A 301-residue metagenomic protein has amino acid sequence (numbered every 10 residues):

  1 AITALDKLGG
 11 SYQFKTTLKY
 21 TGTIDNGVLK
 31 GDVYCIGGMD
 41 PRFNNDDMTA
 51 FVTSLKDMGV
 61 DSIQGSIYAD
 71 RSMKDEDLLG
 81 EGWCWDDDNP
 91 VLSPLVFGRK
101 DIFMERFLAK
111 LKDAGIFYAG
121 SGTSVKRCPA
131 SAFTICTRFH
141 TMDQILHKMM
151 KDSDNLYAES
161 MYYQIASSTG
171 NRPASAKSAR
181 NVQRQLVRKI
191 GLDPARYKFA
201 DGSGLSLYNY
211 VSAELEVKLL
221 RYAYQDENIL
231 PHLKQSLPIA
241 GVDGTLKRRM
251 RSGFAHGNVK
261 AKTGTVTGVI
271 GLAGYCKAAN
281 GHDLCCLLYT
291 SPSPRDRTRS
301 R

Functional and structural regions predicted by a protein language model:
I2-E105, L111, G115-H147, D152-N155 (+1 more regions): Active-site-adjacent loops and short helices of periplasmic peptidoglycan-processing enzymes
C35-G37, E159-Y163, A273, H282-S291: Short, well-ordered beta-strand elements
I36-G37, S203, T263, N280: Short glycine-rich loop/turn motifs that provide flexible caps or phosphate-binding loops at active sites
D75-E76, L205-L207, T245-L246: Flexible loop/turn segments at secondary-structure boundaries
G98-K234: A small/polar active-site loop signature that marks catalytic segments
A132-T141, Y197, R248-N280: Short, Gly/Ser/Thr-enriched beta-strand-loop segments that form substrate-interacting elements of hydrolase/peptidase
L233-D243: Active/binding-pocket-proximal capping segment
Y289-S300: Single conserved hydrophobic/aromatic residue that forms the stacking wall/gate of nucleotide- or nucleobase-binding
